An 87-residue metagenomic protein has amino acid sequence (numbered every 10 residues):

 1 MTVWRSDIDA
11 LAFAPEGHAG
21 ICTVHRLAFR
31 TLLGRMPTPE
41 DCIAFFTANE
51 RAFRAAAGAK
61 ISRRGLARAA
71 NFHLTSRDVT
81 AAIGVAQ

Functional and structural regions predicted by a protein language model:
M1-H18: Short, charged/polar N-terminal "headpieces" of proteins
L11, C22, F72: A broad, low-specificity signal marking well-ordered, structured residues that form hydrophobic/aromatic
E16-L33: Short N-terminal mixed-charge amphipathic segments
P39-Q87: Acidic, low-complexity intrinsically disordered segments
